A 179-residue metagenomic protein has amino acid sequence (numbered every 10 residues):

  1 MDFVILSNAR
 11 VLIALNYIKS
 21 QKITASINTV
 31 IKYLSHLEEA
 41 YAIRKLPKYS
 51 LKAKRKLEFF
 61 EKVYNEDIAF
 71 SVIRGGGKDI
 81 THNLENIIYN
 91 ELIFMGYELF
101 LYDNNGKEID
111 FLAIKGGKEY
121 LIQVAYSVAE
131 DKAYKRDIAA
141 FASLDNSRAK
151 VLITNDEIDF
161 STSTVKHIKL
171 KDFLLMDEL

Functional and structural regions predicted by a protein language model:
M1-K118: Accessory nucleic acid-recognition modules appended to NTPase machines
Y64, Y120-I122, V151-I153, K166-I168: Hydrophobic/aromatic beta-strand patches that form the interior of the parallel beta-sheet core in alpha/beta enzyme
L92, D110, I122, F141 (+1 more regions): Hydrophobic, well-ordered secondary-structure elements that form the walls of internal hydrophobic environments
E98, A149, T164-K166: Conserved beta-strand segments of alpha/beta enzyme cores
L101, N146-N155: Short, hydrophobic beta-strand segments that form beta-sheet elements in well-ordered domains
E119-A129, D137: Active-site ExK catalytic segment of metal-dependent nucleases
K132-A149: Short, charged, amphipathic alpha-helix that recurs within catalytic cores of restriction-modification and other
D156-L179: Domain-level recognition of nuclease-like catalytic cores that cleave nucleotide substrates
